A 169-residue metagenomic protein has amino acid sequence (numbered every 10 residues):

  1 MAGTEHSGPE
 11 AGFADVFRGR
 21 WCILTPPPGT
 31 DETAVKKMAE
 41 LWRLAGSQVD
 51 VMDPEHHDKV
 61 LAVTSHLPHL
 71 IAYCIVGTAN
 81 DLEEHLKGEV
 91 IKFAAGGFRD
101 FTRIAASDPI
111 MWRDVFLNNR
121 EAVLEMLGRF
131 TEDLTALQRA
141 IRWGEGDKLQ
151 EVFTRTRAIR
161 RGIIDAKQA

Functional and structural regions predicted by a protein language model:
M1-A2, H56, D108: Residue-level detector of flexible, active-site-proximal loop/helix-junction positions within diverse enzyme catalytic
M1-E10: Rossmann-like NAD(P)(H) cofactor-binding subdomain of soluble oxidoreductases
E10-V16, D114: Short, flexible, solvent-exposed loop/turn segments with mixed acidic/basic and small polar residues
V16-R103: Internal alpha-helical scaffold of NAD(P)-dependent oxidoreductase catalytic cores
K87-R155: Interdomain hinge/lid region at the active-site interface of Rossmann-like NAD(P)-dependent oxidoreductases
A158-A169: Long, positively charged, glycine-interspersed low-complexity recognition regions
